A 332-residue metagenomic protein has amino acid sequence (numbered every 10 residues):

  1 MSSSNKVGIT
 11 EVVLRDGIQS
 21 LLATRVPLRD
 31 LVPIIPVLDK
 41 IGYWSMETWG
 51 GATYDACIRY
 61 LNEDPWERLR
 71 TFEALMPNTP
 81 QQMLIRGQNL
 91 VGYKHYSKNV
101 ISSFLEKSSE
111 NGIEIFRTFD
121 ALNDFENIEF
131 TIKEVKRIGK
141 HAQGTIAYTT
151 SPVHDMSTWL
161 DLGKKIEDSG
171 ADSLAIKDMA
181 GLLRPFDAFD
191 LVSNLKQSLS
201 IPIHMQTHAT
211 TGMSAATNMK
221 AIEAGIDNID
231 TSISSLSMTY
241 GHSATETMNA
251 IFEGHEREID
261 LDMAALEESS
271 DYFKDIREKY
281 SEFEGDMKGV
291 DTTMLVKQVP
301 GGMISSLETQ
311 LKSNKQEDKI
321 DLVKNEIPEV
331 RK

Functional and structural regions predicted by a protein language model:
M1-R117, A121-K332: Catalytic cores and adjacent flexible loops of soluble metabolic enzymes that perform enolate/carbanion chemistry on
